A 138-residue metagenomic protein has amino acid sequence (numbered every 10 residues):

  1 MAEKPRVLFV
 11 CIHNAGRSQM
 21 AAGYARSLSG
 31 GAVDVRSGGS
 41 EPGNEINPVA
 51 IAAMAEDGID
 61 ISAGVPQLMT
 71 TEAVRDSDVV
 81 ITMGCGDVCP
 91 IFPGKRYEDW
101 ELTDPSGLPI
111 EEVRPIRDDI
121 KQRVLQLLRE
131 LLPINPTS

Functional and structural regions predicted by a protein language model:
A2-S138: Short polar/charged helix/loop
